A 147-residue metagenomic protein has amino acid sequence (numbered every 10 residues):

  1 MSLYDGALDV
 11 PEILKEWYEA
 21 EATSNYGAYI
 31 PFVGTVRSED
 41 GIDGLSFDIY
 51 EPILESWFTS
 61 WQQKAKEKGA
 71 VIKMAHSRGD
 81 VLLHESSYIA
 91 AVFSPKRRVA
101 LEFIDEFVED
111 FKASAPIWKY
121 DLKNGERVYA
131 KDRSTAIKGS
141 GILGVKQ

Functional and structural regions predicted by a protein language model:
M1-S86, F93-P95, V99-D105, E109-Q147: N-terminal, polar/charged subdomain of small-to-medium soluble alpha/beta proteins
